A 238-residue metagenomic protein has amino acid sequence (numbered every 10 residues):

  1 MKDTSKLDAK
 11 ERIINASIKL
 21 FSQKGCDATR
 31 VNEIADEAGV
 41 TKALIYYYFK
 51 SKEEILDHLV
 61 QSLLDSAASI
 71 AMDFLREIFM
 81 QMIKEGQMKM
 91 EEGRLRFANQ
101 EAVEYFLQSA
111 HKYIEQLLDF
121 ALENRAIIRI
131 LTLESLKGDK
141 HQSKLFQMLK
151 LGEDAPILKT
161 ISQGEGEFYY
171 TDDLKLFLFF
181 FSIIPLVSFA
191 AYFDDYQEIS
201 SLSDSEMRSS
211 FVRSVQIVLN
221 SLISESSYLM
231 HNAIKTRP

Functional and structural regions predicted by a protein language model:
M1-D8, K19, D73-K84, M230-P238: N-terminal intrinsically disordered/low-complexity leader segments
R12, A16, L20-S66, E77: Helix-turn-helix
R12, A16-Q23, I70, I130 (+2 more regions): Solvent-exposed, amphipathic alpha-helical segments
R12, K112, I130, F177-F181: Amphipathic alpha-helical interaction segments
L59-S109: Amphipathic alpha-helical linker/stalk segments
S62, I130-E134, F181, P185: Short acidic/histidine-centered micro-motifs embedded in hydrophobic/aromatic stretches that mark compact functional
K84, D119, E123, A155-E167 (+2 more regions): C-terminal peripheral helix-coil segments that are non-catalytic and often amphipathic
Q108, K112-G166, R213, I217: Amphipathic alpha-helical packing segments from all-alpha helical-bundle domains
